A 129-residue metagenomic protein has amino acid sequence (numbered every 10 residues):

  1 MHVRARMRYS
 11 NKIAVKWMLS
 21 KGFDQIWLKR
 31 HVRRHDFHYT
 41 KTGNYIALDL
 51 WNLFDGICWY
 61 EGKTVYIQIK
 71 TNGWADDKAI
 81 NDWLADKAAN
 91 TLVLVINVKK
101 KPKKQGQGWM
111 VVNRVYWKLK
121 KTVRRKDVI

Functional and structural regions predicted by a protein language model:
M1-I129: Catalytic phosphate/metal-binding cores of nucleic-acid and nucleotide-processing enzymes, i.e., regions that mediate
